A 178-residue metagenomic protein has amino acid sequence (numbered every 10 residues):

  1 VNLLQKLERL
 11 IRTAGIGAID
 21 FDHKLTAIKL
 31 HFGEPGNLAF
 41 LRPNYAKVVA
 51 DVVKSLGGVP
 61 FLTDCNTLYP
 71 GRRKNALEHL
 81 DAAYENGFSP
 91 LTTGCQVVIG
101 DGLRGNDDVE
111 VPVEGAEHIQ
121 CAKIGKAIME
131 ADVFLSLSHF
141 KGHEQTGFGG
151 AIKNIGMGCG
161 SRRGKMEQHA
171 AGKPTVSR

Functional and structural regions predicted by a protein language model:
V1-R178: N-terminal and secondary-structure boundary signal
